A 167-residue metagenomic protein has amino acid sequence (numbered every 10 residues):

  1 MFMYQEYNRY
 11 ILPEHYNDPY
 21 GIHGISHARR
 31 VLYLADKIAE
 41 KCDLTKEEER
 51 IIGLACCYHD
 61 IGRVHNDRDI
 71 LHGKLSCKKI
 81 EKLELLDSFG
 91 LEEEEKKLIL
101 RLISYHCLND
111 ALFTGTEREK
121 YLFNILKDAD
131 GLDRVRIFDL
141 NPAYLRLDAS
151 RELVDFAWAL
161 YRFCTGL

Functional and structural regions predicted by a protein language model:
F2, H15-T45, Y58, C107-L167: Divalent metal-dependent phosphate-bond-processing catalytic cores, especially two-metal-ion Mg2+/Mn2+ enzymes that act
N8-H15: Short glycine- and acidic-rich boundary segments immediately preceding or forming the N-terminal edge of structured
I11, L102-I103, L126: A generic structural signal for nonpolar/aromatic side chains embedded in well-ordered alpha-helices
R30-I38, L71-D87: An active-site-proximal "capping" alpha-helix that borders the catalytic cofactor pocket
T45, E92-K96: Membrane-interface starts of transmembrane alpha-helices
E47-D67, H72-S76, I80, I99-C107 (+1 more regions): His-Asp-centered metal-binding catalytic motifs of divalent-metal-dependent phosphohydrolases/nucleases
R63-D67, F89, L112: A generic structural signal for short coil/turn motifs at secondary-structure boundaries
